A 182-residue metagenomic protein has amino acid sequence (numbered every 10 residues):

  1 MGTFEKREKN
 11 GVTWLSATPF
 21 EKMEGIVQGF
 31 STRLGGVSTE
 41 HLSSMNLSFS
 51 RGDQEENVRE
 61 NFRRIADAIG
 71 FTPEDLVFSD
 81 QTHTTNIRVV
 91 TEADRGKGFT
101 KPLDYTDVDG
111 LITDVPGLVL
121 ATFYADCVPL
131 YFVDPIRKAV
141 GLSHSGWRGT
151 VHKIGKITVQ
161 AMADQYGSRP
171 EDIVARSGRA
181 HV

Functional and structural regions predicted by a protein language model:
M1-H181: Active-site microenvironment for binding and transforming phosphate-containing groups
